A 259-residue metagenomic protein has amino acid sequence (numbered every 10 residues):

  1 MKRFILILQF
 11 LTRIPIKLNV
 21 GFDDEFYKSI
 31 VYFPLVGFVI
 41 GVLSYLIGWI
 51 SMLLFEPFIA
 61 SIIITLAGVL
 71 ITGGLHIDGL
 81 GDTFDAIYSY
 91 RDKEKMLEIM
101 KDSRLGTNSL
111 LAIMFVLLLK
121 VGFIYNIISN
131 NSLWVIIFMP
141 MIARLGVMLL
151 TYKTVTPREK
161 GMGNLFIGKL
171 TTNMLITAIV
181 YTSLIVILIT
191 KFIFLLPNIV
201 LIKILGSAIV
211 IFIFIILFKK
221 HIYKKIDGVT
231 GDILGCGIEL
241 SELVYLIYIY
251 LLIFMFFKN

Functional and structural regions predicted by a protein language model:
M1-F22: Membrane-proximal soluble regions of multi-pass membrane proteins
L6-Q9, D24-W49, N164-G168: N-terminal beta-alpha supersecondary unit
F10, L75-F84, G146-P157: Membrane-water interface of transmembrane alpha-helices
E25, K220-L243: Interfacial loop-to-transmembrane junctions
K28-S44, A86-N130, I136, N173-T190 (+1 more regions): Multi-pass membrane catalytic core of lipid/isoprenoid biosynthesis enzymes
Y32-F84, L133-F138, L201-K224: Membrane-embedded alpha-helical segments that form the functional core of polytopic membrane enzymes, especially those
L43, I47-S51, A67, I71 (+9 more regions): Alpha-helical membrane-inserting segments
L145-I179, I226: Solvent-exposed interhelical
